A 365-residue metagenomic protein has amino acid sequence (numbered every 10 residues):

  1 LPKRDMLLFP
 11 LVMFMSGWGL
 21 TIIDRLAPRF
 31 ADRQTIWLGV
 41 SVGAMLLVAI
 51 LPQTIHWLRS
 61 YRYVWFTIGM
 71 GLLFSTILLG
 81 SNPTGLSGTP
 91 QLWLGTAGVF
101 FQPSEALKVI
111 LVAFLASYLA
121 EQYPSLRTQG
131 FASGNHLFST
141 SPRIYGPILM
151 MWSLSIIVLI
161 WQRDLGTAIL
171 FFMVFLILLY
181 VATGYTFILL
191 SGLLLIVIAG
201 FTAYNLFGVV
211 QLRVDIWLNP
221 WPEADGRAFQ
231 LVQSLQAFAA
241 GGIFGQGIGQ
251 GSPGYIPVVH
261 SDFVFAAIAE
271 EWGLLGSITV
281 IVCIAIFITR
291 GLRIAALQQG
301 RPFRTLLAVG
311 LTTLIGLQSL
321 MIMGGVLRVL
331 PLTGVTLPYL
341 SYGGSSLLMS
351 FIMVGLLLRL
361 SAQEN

Functional and structural regions predicted by a protein language model:
L1-Q162, M323-Y342, S346-I352, L356-N365: Membrane-helix boundary/helix-loop-helix interface segments in multi-pass membrane proteins
W57-T67, G184-L193, L307: Alpha-helical transmembrane segments and their helix-start/interface "positive-inside/aromatic belt" motifs in integral
G85-W93, A97-F100, I188-V280, G300-F303 (+1 more regions): Hydrophobic, glycine- and aromatic-enriched re-entrant/interface helices and adjoining loop segments
F114, F201, N205-V209, I286-R290 (+1 more regions): Transmembrane alpha-helix boundary/anchor motif
Y145-N205, L218: Hydrophobic alpha-helical segments of polytopic membrane proteins
W161, L165, I169, G245 (+2 more regions): Hydrophobic alpha-helical segments of membrane proteins
I169-I188, S252-G276, V335-S350: Interfacial segments of multi-pass membrane proteins
L275-S319: Hydrophobic transmembrane alpha-helices and their immediate junctions
